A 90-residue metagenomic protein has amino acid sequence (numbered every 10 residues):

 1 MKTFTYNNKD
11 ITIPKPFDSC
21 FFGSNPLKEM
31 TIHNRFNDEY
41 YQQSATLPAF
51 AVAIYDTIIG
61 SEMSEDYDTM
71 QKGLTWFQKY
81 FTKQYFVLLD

Functional and structural regions predicted by a protein language model:
M1-E29: Short, charged/polar N-terminal "headpieces" of proteins
T3-N8, D66, K72, D90: A broad, low-amplitude sensor of folded, mature protein cores
I11-I13, Y41, Q84: Short, isolated positions in well-ordered beta-strands
N25-K79: Acidic, low-complexity, intrinsically disordered interaction modules
F81-L89: Acidic, proline/glycine-rich low-complexity IDRs
